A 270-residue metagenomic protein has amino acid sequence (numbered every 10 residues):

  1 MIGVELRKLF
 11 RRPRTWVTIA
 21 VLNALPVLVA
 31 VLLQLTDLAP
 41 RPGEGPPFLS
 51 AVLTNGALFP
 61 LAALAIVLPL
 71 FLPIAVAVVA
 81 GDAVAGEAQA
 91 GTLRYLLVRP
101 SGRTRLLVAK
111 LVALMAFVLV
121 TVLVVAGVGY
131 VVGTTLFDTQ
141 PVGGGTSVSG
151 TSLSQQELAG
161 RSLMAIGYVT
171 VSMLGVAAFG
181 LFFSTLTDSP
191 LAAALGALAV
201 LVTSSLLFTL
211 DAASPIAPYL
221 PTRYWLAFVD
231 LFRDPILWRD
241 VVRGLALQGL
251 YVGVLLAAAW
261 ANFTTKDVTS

Functional and structural regions predicted by a protein language model:
M1-N23: Aromatic- and glycine-rich beta-strand/loop motifs that create alpha-glucan
N23-V78, V108-A177, L226-L247: Secretory targeting signals
A24, L28-A39, T187-T222: Transmembrane helix segments
V76-A80, L93, V124, V128 (+6 more regions): Hydrophobic/aromatic residues in alpha-helical transmembrane segments
A77-Y95, S101, L111, V268-S270: Transmembrane helix boundary and interhelical loop/hinge segments in multi-pass membrane proteins
A83, G160-L201: A structural motif at transmembrane helix-loop-helix junctions in multipass membrane proteins
T104-V108, F263: Alpha-helix N-cap/helix-start motif at helix boundaries, enriched for small hydrophobics
L231-S270: Alpha-helical transmembrane segments of multi-pass membrane transporters/translocases
